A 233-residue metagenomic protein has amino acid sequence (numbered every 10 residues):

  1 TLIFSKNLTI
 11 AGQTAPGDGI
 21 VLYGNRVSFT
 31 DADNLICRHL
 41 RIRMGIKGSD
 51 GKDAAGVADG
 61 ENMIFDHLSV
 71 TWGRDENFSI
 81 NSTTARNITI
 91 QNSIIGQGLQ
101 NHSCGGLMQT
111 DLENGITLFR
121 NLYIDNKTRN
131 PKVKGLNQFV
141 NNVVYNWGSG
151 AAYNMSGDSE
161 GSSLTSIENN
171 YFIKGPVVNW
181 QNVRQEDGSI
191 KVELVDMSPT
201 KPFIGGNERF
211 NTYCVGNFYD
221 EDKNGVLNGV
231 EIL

Functional and structural regions predicted by a protein language model:
T1, D18-Y23: Beta-strand-rich extracellular passenger or scaffold domains
K6-P16, D33-M44, D59-R74, A85-R129 (+3 more regions): Right-handed parallel beta-helix
Y23-V27, G48-V57, W72-S82, L99-T110 (+3 more regions): Extracellular beta-strand/beta-solenoid scaffold signature
V133-L233: Extracellular beta-rich repeat passengers
